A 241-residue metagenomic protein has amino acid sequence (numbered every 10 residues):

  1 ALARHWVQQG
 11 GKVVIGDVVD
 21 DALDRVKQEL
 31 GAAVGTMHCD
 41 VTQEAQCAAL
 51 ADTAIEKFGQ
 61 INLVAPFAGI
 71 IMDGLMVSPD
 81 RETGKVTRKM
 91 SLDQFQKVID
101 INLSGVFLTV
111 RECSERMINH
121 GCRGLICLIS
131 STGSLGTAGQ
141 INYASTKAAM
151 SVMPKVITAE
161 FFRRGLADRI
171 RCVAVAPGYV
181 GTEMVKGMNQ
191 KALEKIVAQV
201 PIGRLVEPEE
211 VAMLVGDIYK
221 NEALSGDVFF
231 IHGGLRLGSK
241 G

Functional and structural regions predicted by a protein language model:
A1-V14: Canonical Rossmann dinucleotide-binding motif of NAD(H)/NADP(H)-dependent dehydrogenases/reductases, specifically
D21, H38-A49, L92: The beta1-alpha1 cofactor-binding region of Rossmann-like NAD(H)/NADP(H)-dependent oxidoreductases
E56, I70-Q96, N119, G139-N142 (+1 more regions): Conserved mid-core segment of classical short-chain dehydrogenase/reductases
N62, T83-F107, C127, M150 (+1 more regions): Catalytic Tyr-X3-Lys loop
G69, K97-G121, T158-A159, R163 (+1 more regions): Amphipathic alpha-helical dimer-interface segment in Rossmann-like NAD(P)H-dependent oxidoreductases
K85-L92, I118-N119, L125-A149, P154-A167: Catalytic loop of short-chain dehydrogenase/reductase
L166-R171, L224-D227: Short, small/polar-rich loop/turn modules that mediate ligand/substrate recognition or access, typified
R204-I231, R236: C-terminal substrate-recognition "lid" of short-chain dehydrogenase/reductases
